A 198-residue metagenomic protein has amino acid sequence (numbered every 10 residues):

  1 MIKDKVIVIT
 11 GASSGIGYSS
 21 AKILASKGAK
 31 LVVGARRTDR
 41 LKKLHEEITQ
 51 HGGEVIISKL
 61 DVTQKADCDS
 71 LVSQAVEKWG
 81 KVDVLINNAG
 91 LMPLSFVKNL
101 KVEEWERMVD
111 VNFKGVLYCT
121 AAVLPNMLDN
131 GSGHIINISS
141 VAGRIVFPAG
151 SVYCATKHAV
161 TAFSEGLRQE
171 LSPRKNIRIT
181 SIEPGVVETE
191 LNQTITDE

Functional and structural regions predicted by a protein language model:
V6, S13-S14: Conserved glycine-rich cofactor-binding loop
K27-L44: Conserved glycine-rich Rossmann-like NAD(P)H-binding loop of the short-chain dehydrogenase/reductase
T38, K59-S70, V102: The beta1-alpha1 cofactor-binding region of Rossmann-like NAD(H)/NADP(H)-dependent oxidoreductases
F96-V97, K101-V109: Substrate-binding pocket helix/loop in short-chain dehydrogenase/reductase
K98, F147-S151: Active-site loop immediately N-terminal to the catalytic Tyr-X3-Lys motif of short-chain dehydrogenase/reductase
T120, T156: Active-site helix of classical SDR
S140: Residue(s) in the substrate-gating loop at a strand-loop-helix junction that position the organic substrate next
